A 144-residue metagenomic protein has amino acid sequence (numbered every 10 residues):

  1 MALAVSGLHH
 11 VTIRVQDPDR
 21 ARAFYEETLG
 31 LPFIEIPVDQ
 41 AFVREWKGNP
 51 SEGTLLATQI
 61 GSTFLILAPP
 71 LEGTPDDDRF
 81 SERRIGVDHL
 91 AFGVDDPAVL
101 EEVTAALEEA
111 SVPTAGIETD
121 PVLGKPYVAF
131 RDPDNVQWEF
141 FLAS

Functional and structural regions predicted by a protein language model:
A2-A4, E101-S144: Vicinal oxygen chelate
L3, G48-E52, S81-R84: A generic structural micro-feature
L8-Q16, L56-Q59, D78-A106, P126-R131: Vicinal oxygen chelate
R14-F64: Core segments of cupin and vicinal oxygen chelate
P37-D39, P70-E72, E109: Generic short beta-strand segments
A41-E45, E72-D78, G116: A short, acidic/glycine-rich surface segment
L65, P75-D76, D134-Q137: Short, charged/polar, Gly/Pro-enriched secondary-structure boundary elements
A68-P75, A143-S144: Acetyl-CoA-dependent GNAT
